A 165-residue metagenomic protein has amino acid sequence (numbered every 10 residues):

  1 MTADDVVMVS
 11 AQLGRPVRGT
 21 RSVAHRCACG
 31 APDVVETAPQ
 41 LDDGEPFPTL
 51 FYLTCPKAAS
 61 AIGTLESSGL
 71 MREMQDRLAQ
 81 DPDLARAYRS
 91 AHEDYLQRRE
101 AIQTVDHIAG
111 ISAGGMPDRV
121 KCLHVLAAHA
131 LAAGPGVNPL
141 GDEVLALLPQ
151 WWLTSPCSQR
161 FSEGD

Functional and structural regions predicted by a protein language model:
M1-D165: Preference for intrinsically disordered or flexible, low-complexity segments and adjacent hinge/connector residues
